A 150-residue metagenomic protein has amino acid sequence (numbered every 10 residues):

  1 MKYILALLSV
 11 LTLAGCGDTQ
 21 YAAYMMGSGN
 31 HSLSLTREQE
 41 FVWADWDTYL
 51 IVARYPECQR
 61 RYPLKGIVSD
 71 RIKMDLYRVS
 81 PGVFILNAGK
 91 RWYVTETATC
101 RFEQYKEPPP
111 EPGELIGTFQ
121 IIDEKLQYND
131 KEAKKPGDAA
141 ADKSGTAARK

Functional and structural regions predicted by a protein language model:
M1-C16: Sec-dependent bacterial lipoprotein signal peptides
K2, D45, I85-N87: Short, intrinsically disordered, charge-biased short linear motifs at domain edges
C16, R60-R71, P108-P112, T118: Short, solvent-exposed secondary-structure boundary motifs
C16-I67: N-terminal export/targeting and maturation segments
A22-Y24, I72-D75: Beta-sandwich interaction modules
S28, V68, Y77-P81: Short, ordered beta-strand-loop transition motifs
D75, V79-K150: Acidic, small-residue rich beta-repeat scaffolds with periodic aromatic anchors
